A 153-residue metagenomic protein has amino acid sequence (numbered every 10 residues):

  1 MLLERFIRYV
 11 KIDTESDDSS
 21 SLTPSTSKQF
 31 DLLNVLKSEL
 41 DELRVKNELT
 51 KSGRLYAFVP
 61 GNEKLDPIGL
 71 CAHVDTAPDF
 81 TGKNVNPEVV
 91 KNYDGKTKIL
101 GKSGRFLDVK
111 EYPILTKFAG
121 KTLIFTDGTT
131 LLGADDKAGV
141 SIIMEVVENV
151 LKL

Functional and structural regions predicted by a protein language model:
M1-S27, F125: N-terminal capping segment at the start of a domain
L3, I7, N34-K37, V140-E148: Predominant activation on well-ordered alpha-helical scaffold segments within soluble catalytic domains
K11-E15, D41-V45, E148-L153: Generic secondary-structure signature for well-ordered alpha-helical cores
S16-D17, N47, T81: Secondary-structure transition/capping residues
S19-S20, S27-D31, L115, L132-D135: N-terminal start-of-chain detector that recognizes signal peptides and the immediate post-cleavage beginning
S21-L65, G69-C71, D75: A non-catalytic alpha/beta surface segment that caps or lines the substrate-entry region of metallo-dependent hydrolase
L65-L153: Active-site metal-coordination/substrate-binding segment of hydrolases, especially metallo-dependent peptidases
